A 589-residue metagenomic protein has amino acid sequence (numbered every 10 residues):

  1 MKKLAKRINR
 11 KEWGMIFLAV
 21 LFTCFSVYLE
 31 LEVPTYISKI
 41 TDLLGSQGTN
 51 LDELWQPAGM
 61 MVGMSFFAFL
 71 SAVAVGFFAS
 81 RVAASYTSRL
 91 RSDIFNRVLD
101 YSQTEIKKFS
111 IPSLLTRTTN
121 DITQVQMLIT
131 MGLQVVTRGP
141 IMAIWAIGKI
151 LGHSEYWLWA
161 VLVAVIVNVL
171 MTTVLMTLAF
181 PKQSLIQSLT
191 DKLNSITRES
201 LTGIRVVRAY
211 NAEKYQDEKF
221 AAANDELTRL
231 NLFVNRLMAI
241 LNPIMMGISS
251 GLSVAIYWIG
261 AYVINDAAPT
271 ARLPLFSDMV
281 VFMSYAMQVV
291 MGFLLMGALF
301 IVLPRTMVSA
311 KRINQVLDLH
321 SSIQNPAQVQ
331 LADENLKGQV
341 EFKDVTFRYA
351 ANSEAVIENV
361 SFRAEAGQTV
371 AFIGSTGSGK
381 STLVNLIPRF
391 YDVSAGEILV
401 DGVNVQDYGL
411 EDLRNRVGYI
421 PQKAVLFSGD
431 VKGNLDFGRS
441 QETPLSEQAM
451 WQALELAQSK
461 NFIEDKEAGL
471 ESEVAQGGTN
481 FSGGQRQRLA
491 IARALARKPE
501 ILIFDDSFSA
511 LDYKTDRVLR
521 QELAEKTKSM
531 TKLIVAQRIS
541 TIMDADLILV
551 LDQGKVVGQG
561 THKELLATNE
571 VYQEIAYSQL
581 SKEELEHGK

Functional and structural regions predicted by a protein language model:
R10, G14-A74, F78, L151-Y156 (+1 more regions): Transmembrane helix-loop-helix hairpins at lipid-water interfaces of multipass membrane proteins, especially the type-1
R10-W13, Q103-T104, N120-I129, L133 (+8 more regions): An intracellular "coupling" helix at the cytosolic face of ABC transporter transmembrane type-1 domains
K11, M15-Y28, E32, T130-I186 (+1 more regions): Transmembrane helices of ABC transporter permease
L21-F22, L29-D42, W55, M64-I111 (+12 more regions): Juxtamembrane helix-loop junctions of ABC transporter transmembrane domains
G48-N50, K149-I166, F233-K311, V316-L317: Helix-loop-helix
V98, F220, I313, F342-D344: Conserved catalytic Walker-motif region of ABC-type ATPase nucleotide-binding domains
D333-K589: ABC-type nucleotide-binding domain
